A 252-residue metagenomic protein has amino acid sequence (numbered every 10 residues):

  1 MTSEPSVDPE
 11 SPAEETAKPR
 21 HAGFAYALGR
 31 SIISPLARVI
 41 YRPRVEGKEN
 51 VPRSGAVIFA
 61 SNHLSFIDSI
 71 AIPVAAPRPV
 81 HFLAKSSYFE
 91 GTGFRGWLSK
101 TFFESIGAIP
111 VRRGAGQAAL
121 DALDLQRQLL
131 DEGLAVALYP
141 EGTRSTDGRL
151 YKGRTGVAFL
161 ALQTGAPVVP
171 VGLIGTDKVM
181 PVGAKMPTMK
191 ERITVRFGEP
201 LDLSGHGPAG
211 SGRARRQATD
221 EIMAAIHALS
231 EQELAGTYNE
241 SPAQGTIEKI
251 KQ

Functional and structural regions predicted by a protein language model:
T2-A25, L120-Q252: Non-catalytic C-terminal accessory region of glycerolipid acyltransferases and related lyso-lipid remodeling enzymes
E4-E46, R53, R78, R95-I106: A transmembrane-helix-recognition feature enriched in membrane-embedded lipid enzymes and envelope glyco-/phospholipid
S31, P43-K48, I67-S69, G96 (+2 more regions): A generic local structural motif
I32-S34, S105-R113, P140-T143: Short, basic, glycine/proline-bearing loop/turn elements
S34-Y41, F59-A60, R113-Q117, D147: Short, flexible loop segments at the rims of nucleotide/cofactor-binding pockets, characterized by
R38-V45, Q117-L120, D177-M180: Short gly/ser/thr-rich secondary-structure transition/capping motifs
G47, N62, A84-K85, G107 (+2 more regions): A secondary-structure boundary/capping signal
R53-G116: Catalytic core of membrane glycerolipid acyltransferases/transacylases, capturing the structured, soluble-facing
